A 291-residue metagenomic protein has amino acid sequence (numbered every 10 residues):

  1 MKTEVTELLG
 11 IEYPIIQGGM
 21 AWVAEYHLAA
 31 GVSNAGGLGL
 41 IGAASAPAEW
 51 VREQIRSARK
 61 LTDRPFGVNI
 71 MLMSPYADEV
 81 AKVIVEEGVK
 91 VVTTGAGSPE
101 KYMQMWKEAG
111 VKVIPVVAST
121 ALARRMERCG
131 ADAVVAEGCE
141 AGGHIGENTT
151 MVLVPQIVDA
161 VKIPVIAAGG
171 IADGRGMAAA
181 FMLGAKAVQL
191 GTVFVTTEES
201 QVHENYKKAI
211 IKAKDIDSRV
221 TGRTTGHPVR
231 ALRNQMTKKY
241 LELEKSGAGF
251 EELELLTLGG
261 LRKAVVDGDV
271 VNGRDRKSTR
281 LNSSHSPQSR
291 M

Functional and structural regions predicted by a protein language model:
M1-P164, K263, N272-R274: Active-site entrance/lid segments in N-terminal catalytic domains of soluble metabolic enzymes
V23, I171-A172: Residue-level detector of alpha-helix initiation sites
L28, V152-I166, A172-R280: Conserved active-site-proximal phosphate/metal-binding subdomains
L40, S45-P47, A185-T196, S286: Gly/Pro- and small hydrophobic-enriched strand-loop and loop-to-helix capping segments that sit at the rims
G143, T197, Q288: Conserved protein kinase catalytic core
L281-M291: Single conserved hydrophobic/aromatic residue that forms the stacking wall/gate of nucleotide- or nucleobase-binding
